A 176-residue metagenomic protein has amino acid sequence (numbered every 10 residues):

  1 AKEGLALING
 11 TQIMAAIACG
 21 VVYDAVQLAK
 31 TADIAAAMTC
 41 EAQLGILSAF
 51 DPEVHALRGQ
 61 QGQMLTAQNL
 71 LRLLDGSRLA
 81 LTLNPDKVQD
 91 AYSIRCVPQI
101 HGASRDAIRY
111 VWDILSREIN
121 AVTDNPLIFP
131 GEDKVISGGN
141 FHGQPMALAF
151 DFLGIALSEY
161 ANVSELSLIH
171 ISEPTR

Functional and structural regions predicted by a protein language model:
A1-G4, Q12, T123-D124, Q144 (+1 more regions): Short coil/turn connectors at secondary-structure junctions
A1-Q60: Active-site cavity-forming subdomains of large catalytic enzyme subunits
L7, C40-N162: Accessory "access/gating" subregions that flank catalytic or transport cores
V21-L28, V97-I100, S104, S164-L168: Charged, low-complexity, helix-prone segments enriched in Lys/Glu/Asp/Gln
I169-T175: Residue-level detector of conserved catalytic or cofactor/ligand-binding positions in enzyme active sites
